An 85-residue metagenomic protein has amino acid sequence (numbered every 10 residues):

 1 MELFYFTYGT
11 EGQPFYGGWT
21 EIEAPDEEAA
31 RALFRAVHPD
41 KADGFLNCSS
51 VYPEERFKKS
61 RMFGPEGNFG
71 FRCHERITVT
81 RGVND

Functional and structural regions predicted by a protein language model:
M1, E23-L33: A short, structured loop/turn motif at beta-sheet edges
M1-E2, K41: Short, surface-exposed loop and linker segments with low hydrophobicity and enrichment for Pro/Ser/Thr
E2-G12: A short beta-strand micro-motif
F6, W19, I77-V79: Intrinsically disordered/low-complexity terminal segments and short unstructured peptides
Y8-T10, D26, H38: Generic secondary-structure microfeatures
G12-F15, N84-D85: His-enriched metal-coordination microenvironments in redox/metal-binding proteins
P14-P25: A short, exposed loop/beta-hairpin motif centered on an aromatic-Gly-Thr core
A36-D85: Short, mixed-charge low-complexity intrinsically disordered segments
